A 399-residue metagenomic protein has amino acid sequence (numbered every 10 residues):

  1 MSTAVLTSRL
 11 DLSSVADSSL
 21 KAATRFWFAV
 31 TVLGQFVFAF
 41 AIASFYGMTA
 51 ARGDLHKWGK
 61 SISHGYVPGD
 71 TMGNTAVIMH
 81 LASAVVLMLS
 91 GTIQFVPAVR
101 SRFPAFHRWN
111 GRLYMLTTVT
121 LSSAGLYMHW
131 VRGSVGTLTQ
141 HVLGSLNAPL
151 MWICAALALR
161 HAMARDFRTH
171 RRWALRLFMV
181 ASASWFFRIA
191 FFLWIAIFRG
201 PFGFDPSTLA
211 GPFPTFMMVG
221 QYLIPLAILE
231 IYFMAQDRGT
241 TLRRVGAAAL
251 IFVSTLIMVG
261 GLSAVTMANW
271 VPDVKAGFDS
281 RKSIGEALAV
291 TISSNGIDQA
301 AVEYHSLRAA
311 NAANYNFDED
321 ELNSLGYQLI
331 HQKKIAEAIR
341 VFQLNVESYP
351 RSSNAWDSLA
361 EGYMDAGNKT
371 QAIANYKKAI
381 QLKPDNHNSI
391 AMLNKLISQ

Functional and structural regions predicted by a protein language model:
S2-A289: Alpha-helical membrane insertion/targeting regions
E319, I335, S353-N354, H387-N388: Helix-start (N-cap) detector for alpha-helical repeat units in TPR-like alpha-solenoids, especially tetratricopeptide
S324, S358, M392-K395: Canonical tetratricopeptide repeat
